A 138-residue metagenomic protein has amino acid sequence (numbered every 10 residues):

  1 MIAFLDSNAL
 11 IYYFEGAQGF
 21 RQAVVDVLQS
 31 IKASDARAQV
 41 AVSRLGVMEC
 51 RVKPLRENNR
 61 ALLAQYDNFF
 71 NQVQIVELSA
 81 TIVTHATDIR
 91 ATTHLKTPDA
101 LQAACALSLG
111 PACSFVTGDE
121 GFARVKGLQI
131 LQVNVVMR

Functional and structural regions predicted by a protein language model:
M1-A41, P54-Q65, V136-R138: Short, well-structured N-terminal submotif of metal-dependent ribonuclease cores
I2, Q72, A103-R138: Acidic, PIN/NYN-like endoribonuclease modules and their adjacent C-terminal/linker elements
L10, V47, F122-A123: A generic structural signal for short hydrophobic patches within well-formed alpha-helices
F14, P54, R90, K126-Q129: Short, flexible helix/strand-to-coil boundary loops that buttress conserved ligand/catalytic motifs in alpha/beta
A41, V76, L131: General small-molecule cofactor/ligand-binding pocket signal
E57-N58, Y66-T87, N134-R138: Mobile, glycine- and charge-enriched loop segments and immediately flanking short secondary-structure elements within
Q74-G118: Active-site neighborhoods of divalent-metal-dependent phosphate/nucleic-acid chemistry enzymes
